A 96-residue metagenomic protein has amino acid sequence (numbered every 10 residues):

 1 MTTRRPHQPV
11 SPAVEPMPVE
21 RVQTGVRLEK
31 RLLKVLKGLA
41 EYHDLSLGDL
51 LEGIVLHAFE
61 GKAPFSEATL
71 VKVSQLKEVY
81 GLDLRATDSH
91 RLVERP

Functional and structural regions predicted by a protein language model:
M1-T2, P96: Classical N-terminal secretory signal peptides
T2-P18: Arg/Lys-rich, low-complexity, intrinsically disordered N-terminal tails that contact nucleic acids
V22-L36: Short amphipathic alpha-helix starts
L36-K37, L51: Short hydrophobic alpha-helical segments that form membrane-spanning helices or hydrophobic packing faces of helical
A40: The alpha-helix within a helix-turn-helix
H43-L70: Short, basic amphipathic alpha-helical segments that act as recognition/interaction helices in nucleic-acid-binding
E60-P96: Short, positively charged interaction helices/loops
